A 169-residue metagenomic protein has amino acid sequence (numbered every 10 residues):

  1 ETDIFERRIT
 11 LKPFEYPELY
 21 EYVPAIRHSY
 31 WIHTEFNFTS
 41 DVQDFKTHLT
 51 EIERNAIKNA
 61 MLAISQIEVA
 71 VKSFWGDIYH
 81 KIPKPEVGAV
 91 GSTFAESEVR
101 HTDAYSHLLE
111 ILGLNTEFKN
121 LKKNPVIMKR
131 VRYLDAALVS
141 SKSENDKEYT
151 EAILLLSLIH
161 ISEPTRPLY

Functional and structural regions predicted by a protein language model:
E1-G88, I111-T150: Terminal targeting/low-complexity segments that flank the catalytic cores of oxidoreductases
S65, V69, A95-D103, I159: Generic structural signal for well-ordered, non-transmembrane alpha-helical segments in soluble/cytosolic regions
W75, Y105, L168-Y169: Generic hydrophobic alpha-helical segments
E86-I111: Amphipathic alpha-helical hairpins
E148-L158: Active-site-adjacent structural elements in folded domains
I159-Y169: Single conserved hydrophobic/aromatic residue that forms the stacking wall/gate of nucleotide- or nucleobase-binding
